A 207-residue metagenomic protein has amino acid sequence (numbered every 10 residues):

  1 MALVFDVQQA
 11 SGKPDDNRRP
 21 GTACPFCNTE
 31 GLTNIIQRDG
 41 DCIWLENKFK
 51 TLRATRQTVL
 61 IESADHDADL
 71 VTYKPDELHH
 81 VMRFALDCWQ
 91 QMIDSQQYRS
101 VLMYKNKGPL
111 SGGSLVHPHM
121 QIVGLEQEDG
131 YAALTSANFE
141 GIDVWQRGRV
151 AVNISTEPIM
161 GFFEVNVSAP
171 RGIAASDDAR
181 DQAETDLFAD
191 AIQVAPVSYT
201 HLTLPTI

Functional and structural regions predicted by a protein language model:
M1-L115, V123-L202: Active-site microenvironments that recognize anionic phosphate/pyrophosphate groups
T203-I207: Short "domain-exit" segments at the C-terminal end of structured domains
